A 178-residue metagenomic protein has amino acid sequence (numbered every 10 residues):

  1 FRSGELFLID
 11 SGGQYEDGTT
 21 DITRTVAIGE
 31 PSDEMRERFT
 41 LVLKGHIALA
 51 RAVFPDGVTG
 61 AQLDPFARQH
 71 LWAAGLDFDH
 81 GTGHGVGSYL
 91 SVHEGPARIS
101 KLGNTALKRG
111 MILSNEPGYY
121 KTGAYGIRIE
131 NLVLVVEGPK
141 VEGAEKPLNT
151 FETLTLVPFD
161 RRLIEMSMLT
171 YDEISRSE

Functional and structural regions predicted by a protein language model:
F1-E178: Active-site neighborhoods and metal-handling regions in enzymes and metal-associated proteins
